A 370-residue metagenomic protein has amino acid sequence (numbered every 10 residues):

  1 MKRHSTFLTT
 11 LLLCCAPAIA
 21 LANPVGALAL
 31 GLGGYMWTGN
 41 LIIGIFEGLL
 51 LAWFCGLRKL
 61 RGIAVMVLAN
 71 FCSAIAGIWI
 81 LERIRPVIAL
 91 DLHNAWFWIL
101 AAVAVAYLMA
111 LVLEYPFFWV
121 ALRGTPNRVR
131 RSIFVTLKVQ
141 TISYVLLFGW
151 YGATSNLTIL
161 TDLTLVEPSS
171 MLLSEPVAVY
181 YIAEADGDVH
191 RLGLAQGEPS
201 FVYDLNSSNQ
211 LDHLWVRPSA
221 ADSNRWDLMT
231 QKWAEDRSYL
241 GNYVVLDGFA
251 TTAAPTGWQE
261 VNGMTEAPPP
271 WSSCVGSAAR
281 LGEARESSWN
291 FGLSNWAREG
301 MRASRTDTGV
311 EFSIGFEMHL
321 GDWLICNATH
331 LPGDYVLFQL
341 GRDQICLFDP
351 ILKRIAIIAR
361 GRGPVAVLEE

Functional and structural regions predicted by a protein language model:
M1-A22: N-terminal secretory/membrane targeting signals
T9, A153-L240: Membrane-interface segments at or immediately adjacent to transmembrane helices that form the boundary between
L21-I42: Hydrophobic transmembrane alpha-helical segments in integral membrane proteins
N40-L57, G62-N70, Y107-L111, Y115-T136: A structural feature that tracks compact, well-ordered secondary-structure segments with a strong bias toward
L68-V87: A generic, lipid-embedded transmembrane alpha helix
R128-I159: Internal/C-terminal transmembrane anchor helices
D162-L172, V202-S223, P255-A284, G315-L331 (+1 more regions): Repeated scaffold domains used in trafficking and secretory/extracellular systems, primarily beta-propellers
R191-S208, A234-S272, W296-G321, Q344-P364: Surface-exposed loop/turn elements that mediate protein-protein interactions on large endomembrane-trafficking
